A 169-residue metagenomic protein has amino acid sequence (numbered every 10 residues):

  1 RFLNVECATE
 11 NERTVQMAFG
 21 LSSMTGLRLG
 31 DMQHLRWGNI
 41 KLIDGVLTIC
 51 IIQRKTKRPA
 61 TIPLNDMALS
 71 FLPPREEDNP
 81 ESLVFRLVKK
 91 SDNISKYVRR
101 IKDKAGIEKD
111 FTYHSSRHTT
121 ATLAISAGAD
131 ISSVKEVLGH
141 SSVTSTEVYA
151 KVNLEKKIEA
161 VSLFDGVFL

Functional and structural regions predicted by a protein language model:
R1-L29, Q33, K55, D78-N79: Basic, Lys/Arg- and aromatic-enriched nucleic-acid-binding interface segment
V5, A60-D66, S70, P74-R75 (+1 more regions): DNA/chromatin major-groove-contacting recognition/catalytic segments
R13-M17, S91-D92, E108-G128: Short basic/aromatic active-site micro-motif
L21-S22, L35, L123-A124, V137: Short alpha-helical segment immediately N-terminal to, or the first helix within, an HTH/HTH-like DNA-binding domain
S22-G45, S132: Short, charged phosphate-coordinating catalytic segments
N39-V46, E108-K109, A129-V148: Short, polar N-cap/turn motifs at the start of nucleic acid-interacting alpha helices
Q53-K57, L138-L163: Catalytic-site neighborhood detector that most strongly recognizes the C-terminal catalytic loop/helix of tyrosine
R54-P73, P80-R100: C-terminal catalytic core of Y-nucleophile DNA break-rejoin enzymes
